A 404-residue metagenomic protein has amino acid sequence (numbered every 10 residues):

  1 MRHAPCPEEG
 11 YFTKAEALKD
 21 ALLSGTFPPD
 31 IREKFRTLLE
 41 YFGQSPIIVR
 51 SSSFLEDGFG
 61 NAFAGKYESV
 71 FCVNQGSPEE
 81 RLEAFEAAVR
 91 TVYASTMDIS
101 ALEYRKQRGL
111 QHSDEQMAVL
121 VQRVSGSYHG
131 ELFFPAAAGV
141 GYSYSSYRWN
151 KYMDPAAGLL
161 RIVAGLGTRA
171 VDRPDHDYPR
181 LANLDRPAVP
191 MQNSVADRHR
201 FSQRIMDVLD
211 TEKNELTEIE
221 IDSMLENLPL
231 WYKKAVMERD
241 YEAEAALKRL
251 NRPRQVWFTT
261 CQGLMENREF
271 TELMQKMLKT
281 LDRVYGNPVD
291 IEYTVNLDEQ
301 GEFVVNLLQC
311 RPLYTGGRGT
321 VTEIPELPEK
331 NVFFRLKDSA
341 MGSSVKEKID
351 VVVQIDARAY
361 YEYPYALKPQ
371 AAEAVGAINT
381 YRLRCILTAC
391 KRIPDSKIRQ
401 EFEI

Functional and structural regions predicted by a protein language model:
M1-H3, A62-F63: Glycine-rich loop at the start of a catalytic domain that most often binds anionic cofactors/ligands
R2-D20, R252: N-terminal leader/propeptide and maturation segments of large enzyme subunits in energy/redox metabolism and hydrolases
G25-I404: Conserved mixed alpha/beta core segments that line enzyme active sites in large multi-domain catalysts
